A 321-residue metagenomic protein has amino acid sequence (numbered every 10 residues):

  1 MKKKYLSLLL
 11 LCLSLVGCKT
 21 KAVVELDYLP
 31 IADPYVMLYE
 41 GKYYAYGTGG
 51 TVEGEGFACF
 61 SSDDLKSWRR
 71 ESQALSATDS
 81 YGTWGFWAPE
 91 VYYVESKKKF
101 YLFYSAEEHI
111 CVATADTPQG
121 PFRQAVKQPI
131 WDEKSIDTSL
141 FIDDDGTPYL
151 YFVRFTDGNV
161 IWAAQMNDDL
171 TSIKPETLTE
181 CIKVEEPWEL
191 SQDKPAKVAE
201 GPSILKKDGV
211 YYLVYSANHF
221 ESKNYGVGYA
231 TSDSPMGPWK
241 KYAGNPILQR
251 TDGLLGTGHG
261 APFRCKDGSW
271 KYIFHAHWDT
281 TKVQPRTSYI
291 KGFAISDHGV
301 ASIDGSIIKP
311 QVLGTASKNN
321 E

Functional and structural regions predicted by a protein language model:
M1-K4: Positively charged n-region of N-terminal signal peptides that target proteins for export
L10-G17: Hydrophobic h-region of N-terminal signal peptides that target proteins for export in Gram-negative bacteria
C18-E321: Carbohydrate-active catalytic/glycan-binding domains of CAZyme proteins, especially the secreted or lumenal ectodomains
